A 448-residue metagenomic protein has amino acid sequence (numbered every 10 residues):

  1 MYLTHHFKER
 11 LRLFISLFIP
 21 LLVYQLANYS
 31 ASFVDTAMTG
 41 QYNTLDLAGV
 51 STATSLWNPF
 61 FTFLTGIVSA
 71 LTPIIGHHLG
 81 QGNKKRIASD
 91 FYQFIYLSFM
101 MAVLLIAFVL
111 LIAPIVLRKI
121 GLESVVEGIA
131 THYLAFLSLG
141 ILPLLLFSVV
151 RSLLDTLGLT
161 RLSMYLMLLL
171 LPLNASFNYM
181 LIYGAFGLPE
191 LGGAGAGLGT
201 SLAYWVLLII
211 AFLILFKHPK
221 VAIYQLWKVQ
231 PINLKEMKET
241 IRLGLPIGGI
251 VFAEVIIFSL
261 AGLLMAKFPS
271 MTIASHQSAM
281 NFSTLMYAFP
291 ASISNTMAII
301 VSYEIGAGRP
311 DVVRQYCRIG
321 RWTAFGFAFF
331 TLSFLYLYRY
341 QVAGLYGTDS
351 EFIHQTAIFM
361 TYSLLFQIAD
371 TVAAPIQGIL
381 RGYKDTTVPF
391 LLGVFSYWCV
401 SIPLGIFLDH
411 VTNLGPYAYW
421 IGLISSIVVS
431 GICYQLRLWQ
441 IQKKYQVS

Functional and structural regions predicted by a protein language model:
M1-L21, I75-L142, L188-L245, V301-F366 (+1 more regions): Short alpha-helical transmembrane segments in multi-pass integral membrane proteins
S16-D35, F136, A203-L207, A211 (+3 more regions): Transmembrane helical elements of multi-pass membrane transporters/channels
L21, Q25, T36-A37, P73 (+14 more regions): Transmembrane alpha-helix boundary and packing residues in multipass membrane permease domains and related
V23, A27, A31, F60-L64 (+15 more regions): Residue-level hotspots within pore-lining transmembrane alpha-helices of multi-pass secondary transporters
L26-A48, L117-S124, M180-L191, F252-L285 (+3 more regions): Helix-terminus/linker motif at the lipid-water interface of multi-pass membrane proteins
L47-L110, L144-G158, L162, G262 (+3 more regions): Small-residue-rich hydrophobic transmembrane alpha-helices
V68, L137-T156, S163-L171, A196-F212 (+5 more regions): Short runs within selected transmembrane alpha-helices of multi-pass transporters and secretion channels
V109, S152, N178, I182 (+9 more regions): Structural signal for membrane-spanning alpha-helices in multi-pass inner-membrane proteins, emphasizing helix cores
